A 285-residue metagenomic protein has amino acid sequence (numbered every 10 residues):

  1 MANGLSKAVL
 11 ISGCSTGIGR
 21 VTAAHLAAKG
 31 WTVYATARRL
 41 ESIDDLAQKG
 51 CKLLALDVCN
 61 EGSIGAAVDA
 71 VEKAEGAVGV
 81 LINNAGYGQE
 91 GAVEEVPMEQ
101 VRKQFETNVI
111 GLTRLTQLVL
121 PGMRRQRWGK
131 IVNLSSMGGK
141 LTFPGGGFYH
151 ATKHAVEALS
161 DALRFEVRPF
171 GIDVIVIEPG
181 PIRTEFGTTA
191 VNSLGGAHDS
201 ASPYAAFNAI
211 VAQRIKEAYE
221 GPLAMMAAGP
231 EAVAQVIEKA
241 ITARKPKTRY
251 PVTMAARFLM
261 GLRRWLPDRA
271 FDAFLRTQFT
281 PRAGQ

Functional and structural regions predicted by a protein language model:
S15-T16: Conserved glycine-rich cofactor-binding loop
L56-A66, M98-E99: The beta1-alpha1 cofactor-binding region of Rossmann-like NAD(H)/NADP(H)-dependent oxidoreductases
A92-V93, P97-R102: Substrate-binding pocket helix/loop in short-chain dehydrogenase/reductase
T116, T152-A155: Active-site helix of classical SDR
T116-Q117, D161: A short, exposed helix-loop element centered on a Lys and neighboring polar residues
S136: Residue(s) in the substrate-gating loop at a strand-loop-helix junction that position the organic substrate next
P169-P222: C-terminal beta-strand-loop-alpha-helix "lid" module of Rossmann-like NAD(P)-dependent dehydrogenases
